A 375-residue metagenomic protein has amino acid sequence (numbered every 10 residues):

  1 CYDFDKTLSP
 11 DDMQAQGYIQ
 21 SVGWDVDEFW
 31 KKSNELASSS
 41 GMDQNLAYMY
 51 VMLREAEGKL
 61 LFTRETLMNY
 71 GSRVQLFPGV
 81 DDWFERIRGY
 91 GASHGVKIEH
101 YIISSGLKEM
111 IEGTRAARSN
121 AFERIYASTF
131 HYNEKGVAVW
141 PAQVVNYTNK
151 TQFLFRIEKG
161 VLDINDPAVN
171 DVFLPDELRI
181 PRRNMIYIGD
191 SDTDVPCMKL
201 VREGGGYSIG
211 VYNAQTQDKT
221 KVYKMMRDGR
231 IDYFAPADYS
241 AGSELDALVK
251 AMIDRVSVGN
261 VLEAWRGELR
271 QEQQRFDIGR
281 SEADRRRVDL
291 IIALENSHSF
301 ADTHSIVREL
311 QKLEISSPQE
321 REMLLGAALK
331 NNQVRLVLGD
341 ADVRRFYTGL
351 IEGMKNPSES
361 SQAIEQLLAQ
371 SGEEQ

Functional and structural regions predicted by a protein language model:
C1-E134, M225, G229-D232: Alpha-helical substrate-recognition element adjacent to the catalytic core
P78-Y101, S105-Q375: C-terminal cap/substrate-recognition subdomain and adjoining C-terminal extension of metal-dependent phosphatase-like
